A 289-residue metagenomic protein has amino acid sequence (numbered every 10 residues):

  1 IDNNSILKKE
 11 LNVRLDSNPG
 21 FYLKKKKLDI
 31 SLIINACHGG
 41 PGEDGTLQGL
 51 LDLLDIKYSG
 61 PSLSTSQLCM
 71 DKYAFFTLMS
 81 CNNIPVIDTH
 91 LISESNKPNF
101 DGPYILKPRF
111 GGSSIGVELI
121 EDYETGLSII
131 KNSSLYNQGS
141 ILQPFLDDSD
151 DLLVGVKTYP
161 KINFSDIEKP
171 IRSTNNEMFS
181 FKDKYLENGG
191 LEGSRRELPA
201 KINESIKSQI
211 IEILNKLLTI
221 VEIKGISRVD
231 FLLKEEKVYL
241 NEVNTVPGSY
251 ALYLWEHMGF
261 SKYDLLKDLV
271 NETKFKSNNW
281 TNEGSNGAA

Functional and structural regions predicted by a protein language model:
I1-S59, L63-S64, L68-M70, A74 (+2 more regions): ATP-binding N-terminal substructure of ATP-dependent carboxylate-amine bond-forming enzymes
L23, K27, S66-D150, I211: Active-site nucleotide/adenylate-binding loops and adjacent lid/helix of ATP-dependent enzymes
D52, T77-S80, Y159-P160: Short, hinge-like loop/turn segments at secondary-structure boundaries
S59-P61, S113-S114, G193, S249-Y253: Short small-residue beta-strand/loop micro-motif enriched in glycine and branched aliphatics
E121-E197, K201-S205, L233, K237-V238: Phosphate-binding site of ATP-dependent enzymes
K201-A289: ATP-dependent carboxylate activation and anion-phosphoryl transfer catalytic cores that bind Mg-ATP to form
